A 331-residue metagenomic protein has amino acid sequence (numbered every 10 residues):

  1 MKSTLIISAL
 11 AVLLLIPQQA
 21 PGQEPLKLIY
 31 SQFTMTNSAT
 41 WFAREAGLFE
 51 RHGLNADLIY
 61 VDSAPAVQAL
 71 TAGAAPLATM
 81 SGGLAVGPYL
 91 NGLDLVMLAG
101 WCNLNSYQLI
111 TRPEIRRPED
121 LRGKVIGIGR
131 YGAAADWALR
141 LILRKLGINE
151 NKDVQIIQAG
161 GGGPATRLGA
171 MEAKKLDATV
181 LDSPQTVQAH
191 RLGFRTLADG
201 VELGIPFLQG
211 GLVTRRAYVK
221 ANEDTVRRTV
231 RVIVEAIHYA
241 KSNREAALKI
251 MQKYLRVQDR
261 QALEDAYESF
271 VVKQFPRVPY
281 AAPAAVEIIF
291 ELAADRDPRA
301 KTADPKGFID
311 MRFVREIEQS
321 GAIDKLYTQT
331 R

Functional and structural regions predicted by a protein language model:
M1-L5: Positively charged n-region of N-terminal signal peptides that target proteins for export
I6-I16: Bacterial N-terminal signal peptides
I16-G22: Sec/Tat signal peptide C-region and signal peptidase I cleavage site
Q23-A173, D177-S183, T196-P206: Short, glycine-/small- and polar/acidic-enriched structural segments that line small-molecule recognition paths
L84, I156, G163-V257: Pocket-lining segment of extracytoplasmic ligand-binding domains
K220-A303: Secondary-structure end/capping motifs
A294-R331: Conserved C-terminal helix/tail region of periplasmic/extracytoplasmic solute-binding proteins
